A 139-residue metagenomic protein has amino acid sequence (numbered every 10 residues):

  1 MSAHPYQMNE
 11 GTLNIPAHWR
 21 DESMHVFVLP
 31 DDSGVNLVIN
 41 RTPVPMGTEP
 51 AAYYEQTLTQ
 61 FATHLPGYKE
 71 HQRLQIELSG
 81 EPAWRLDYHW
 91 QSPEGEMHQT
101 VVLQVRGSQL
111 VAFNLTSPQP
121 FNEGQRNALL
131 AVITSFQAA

Functional and structural regions predicted by a protein language model:
M1-W84, Q91-M97, V105-V111, L115-A139: N-terminal targeting sequences that direct proteins away from the cytosol to non-cytosolic compartments
